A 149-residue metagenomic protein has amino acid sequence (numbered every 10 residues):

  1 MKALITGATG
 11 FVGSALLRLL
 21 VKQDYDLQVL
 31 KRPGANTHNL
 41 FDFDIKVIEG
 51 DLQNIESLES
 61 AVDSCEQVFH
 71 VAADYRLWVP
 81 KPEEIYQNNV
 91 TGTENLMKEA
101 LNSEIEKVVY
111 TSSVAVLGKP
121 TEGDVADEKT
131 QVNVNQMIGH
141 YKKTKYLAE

Functional and structural regions predicted by a protein language model:
K2, D26-L27, E106-K107: Residues at the starts of beta-strands that form the adenosine-phosphate
A3-Y25: N-terminal Rossmann NAD(P)H-binding glycine-rich loop of SDR-like oxidoreductase domains
T6, L30, V68-A72, V108-V114: SDR active-site strand-loop-helix element
Y25-G34: Conserved glycine-rich Rossmann-like NAD(P)H-binding loop of the short-chain dehydrogenase/reductase
A35-F41, I45-N88, E99: NAD(P)H-binding glycine-rich loop region in Rossmannoid oxidoreductase-like domains and their noncatalytic homologs
Y86-V90, D127, M137-E149: Short-chain dehydrogenase/reductase
E94-Y141: Conserved Rossmann-fold NAD(P)-dependent oxidoreductase catalytic core, especially the SDR/UDP-sugar
